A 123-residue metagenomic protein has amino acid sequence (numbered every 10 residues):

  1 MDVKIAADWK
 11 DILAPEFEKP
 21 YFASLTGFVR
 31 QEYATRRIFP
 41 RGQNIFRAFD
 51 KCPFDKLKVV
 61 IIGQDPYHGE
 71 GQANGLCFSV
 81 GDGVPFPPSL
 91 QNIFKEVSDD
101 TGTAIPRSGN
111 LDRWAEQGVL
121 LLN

Functional and structural regions predicted by a protein language model:
M1-L13: Generic N-terminal amphipathic, Lys/Arg-enriched alpha-helix
V3, P15-N123: A polyanion-binding, active-site-adjacent surface
